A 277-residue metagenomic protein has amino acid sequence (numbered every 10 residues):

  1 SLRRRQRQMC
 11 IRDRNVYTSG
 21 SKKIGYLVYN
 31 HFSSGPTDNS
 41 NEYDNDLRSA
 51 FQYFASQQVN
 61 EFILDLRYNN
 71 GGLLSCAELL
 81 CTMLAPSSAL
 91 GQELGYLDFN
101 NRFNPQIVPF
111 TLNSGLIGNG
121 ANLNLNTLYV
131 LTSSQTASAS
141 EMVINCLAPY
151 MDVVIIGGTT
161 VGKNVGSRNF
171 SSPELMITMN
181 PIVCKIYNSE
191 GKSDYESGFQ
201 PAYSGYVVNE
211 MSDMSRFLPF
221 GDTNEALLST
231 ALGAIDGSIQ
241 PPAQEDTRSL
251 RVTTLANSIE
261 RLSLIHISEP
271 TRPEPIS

Functional and structural regions predicted by a protein language model:
S1-I11, I265-S277: Single conserved hydrophobic/aromatic residue that forms the stacking wall/gate of nucleotide- or nucleobase-binding
R5-Q8, R12-Y29, G35-P36: Short beta-strand/loop segment at the start of cytosolic alpha/beta domains
G25-L27, H31-E42, R48-S49, Y53-E61 (+2 more regions): C-terminal "post-core" interaction segments
L64: P-loop NTPase catalytic core of nucleic-acid-dependent motor ATPases
R67: Short loop/turn motifs enriched for small/polar and acidic residues
